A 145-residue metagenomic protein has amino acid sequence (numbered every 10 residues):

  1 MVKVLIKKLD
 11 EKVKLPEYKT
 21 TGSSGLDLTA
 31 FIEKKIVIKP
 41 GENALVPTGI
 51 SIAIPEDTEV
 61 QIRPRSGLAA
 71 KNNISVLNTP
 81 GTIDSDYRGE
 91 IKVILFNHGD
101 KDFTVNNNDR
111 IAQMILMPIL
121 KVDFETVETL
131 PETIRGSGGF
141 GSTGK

Functional and structural regions predicted by a protein language model:
M1-K145: DUTPase catalytic domain/fold
